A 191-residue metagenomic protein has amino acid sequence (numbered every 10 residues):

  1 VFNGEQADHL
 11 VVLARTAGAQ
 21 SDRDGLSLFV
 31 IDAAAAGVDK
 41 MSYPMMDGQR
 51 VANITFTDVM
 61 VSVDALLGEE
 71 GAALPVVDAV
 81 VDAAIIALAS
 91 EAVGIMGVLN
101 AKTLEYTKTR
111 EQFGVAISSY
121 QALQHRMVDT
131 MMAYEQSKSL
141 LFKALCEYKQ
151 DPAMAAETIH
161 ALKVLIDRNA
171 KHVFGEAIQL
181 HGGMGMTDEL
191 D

Functional and structural regions predicted by a protein language model:
V1-D39: A short core secondary-structure module
F2-E5, G18-R23, P44-Q49, G68-E69 (+1 more regions): Solvent-exposed alpha-helices and their adjacent loops that cap or buttress functional pockets in soluble metabolic
Q6, R50, E70, A116 (+1 more regions): Gly/Ser/Thr-rich beta-alpha loop segments that engage phosphate groups in nucleotides
Q6-D8, D24-G25, A34, R50-T55 (+5 more regions): A generic structural signal for well-ordered coil/turn residues at beta-strand boundaries that shape enzyme active-site
F29, I54-F56, M96, S137: Residue-level signal for inorganic ion chemistry
D32-S62, L66-E69: Flexible, small-/acidic-enriched active-site or ligand-binding loops
T55, M60, L74-A83, A87: Helix-biased detector of long, well-ordered alpha-helical tracts
A79-D191: Alpha-helical interface subdomain recognition
